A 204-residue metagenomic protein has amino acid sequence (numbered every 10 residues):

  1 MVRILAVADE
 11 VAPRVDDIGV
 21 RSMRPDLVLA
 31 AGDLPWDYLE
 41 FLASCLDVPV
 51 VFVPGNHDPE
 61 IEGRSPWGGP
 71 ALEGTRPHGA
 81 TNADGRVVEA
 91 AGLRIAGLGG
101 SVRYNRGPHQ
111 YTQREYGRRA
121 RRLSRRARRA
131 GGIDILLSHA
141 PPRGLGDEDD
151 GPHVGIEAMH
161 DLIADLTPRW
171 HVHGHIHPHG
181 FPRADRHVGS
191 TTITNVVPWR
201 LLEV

Functional and structural regions predicted by a protein language model:
M1, V7, S65, V87-A91 (+2 more regions): Binuclear metal-dependent phosphoesterase catalytic core
M1-C45, S124-G132: N-terminal active-site segment of His-dependent metallophosphoesterases
A6-A8, L27-D33, V50-N56, A83 (+4 more regions): Active-site neighborhood of phospho(di)ester-bond hydrolases with catalytic His/Asp-centered motifs
E10-R14, F41, P54-E60, S65-V154: Conserved catalytic scaffold of divalent metal-dependent phosphoesterases
R24, C45-D47, H78, V188-G189: Short, structured coil segments at secondary-structure junctions
D37, L145, G180: Short glycine-rich, flexible loops that bind phosphorylated cofactors or substrates
C45, A158-D165: Catalytic-core regions built around general acid/base machinery
